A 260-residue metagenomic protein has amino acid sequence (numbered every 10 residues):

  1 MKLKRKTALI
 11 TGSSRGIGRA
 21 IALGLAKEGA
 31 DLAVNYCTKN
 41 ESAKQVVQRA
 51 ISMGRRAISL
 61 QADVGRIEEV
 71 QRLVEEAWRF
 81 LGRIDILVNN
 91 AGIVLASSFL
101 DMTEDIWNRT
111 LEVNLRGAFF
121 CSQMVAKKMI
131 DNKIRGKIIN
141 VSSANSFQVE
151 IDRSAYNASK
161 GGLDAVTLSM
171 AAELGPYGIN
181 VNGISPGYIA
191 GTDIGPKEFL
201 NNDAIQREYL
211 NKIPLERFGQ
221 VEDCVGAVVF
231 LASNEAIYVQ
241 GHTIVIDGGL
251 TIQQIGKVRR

Functional and structural regions predicted by a protein language model:
K4, Q148, V229, Q240-R260: Short C-terminal tail/terminal secondary-structure segment of NAD(P)H-dependent dehydrogenase/reductase domains
S14-R15: Conserved glycine-rich cofactor-binding loop
S98-F99, I106-L111, I205, Y209: Substrate-binding pocket helix/loop in short-chain dehydrogenase/reductase
S122, S159: Active-site helix of classical SDR
K127, A172-P176, I237: Alpha-helical segment proximal to the catalytic Tyr-Lys
S143: Residue(s) in the substrate-gating loop at a strand-loop-helix junction that position the organic substrate next
P176, P186-I213, Q253-R260: A glycine/serine/threonine-rich, flexible loop-to-helix segment that serves as the NAD(P) cofactor-binding "lid"
